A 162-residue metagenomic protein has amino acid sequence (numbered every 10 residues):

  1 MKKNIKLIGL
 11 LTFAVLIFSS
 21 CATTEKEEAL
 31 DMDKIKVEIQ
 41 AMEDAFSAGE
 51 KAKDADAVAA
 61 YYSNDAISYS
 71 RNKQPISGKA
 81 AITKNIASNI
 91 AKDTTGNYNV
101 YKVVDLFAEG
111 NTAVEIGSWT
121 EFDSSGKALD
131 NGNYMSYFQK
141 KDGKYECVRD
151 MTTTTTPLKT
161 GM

Functional and structural regions predicted by a protein language model:
M1-L30: Bacterial Sec-dependent N-terminal signal peptides
C21-Y61, L158-M162: Short, low-complexity N-terminal intrinsically disordered segments enriched in polar/charged residues
E27, N131-L158: Short beta-strand edge/turn micro-motifs at domain boundaries
F46, V58-A59, A66, G78 (+3 more regions): Hydrophobic pocket/interface hotspot
Y62, N72, S118-W119, M151: A mature extracytoplasmic/lumenal domain signature
I67-S77, N89-T94: A short gly/proline-enriched turn/hairpin at secondary-structure junctions
A87-S124: Surface-exposed, charged secondary-structure patches
G126-L129: Solvent-exposed, non-transmembrane alpha-helical starts
